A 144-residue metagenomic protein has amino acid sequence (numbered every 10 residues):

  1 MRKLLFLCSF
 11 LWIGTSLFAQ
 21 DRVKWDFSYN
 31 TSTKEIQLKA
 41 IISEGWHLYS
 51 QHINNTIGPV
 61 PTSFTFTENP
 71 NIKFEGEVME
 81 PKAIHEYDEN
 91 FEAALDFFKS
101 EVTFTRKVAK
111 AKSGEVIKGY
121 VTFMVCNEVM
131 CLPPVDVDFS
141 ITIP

Functional and structural regions predicted by a protein language model:
L4-I13: Sec-dependent N-terminal signal peptides
I13-A19: Sec/Tat signal peptide C-region and signal peptidase I cleavage site
Q20-P144: Extracellular/lumen-exposed scaffold segments
